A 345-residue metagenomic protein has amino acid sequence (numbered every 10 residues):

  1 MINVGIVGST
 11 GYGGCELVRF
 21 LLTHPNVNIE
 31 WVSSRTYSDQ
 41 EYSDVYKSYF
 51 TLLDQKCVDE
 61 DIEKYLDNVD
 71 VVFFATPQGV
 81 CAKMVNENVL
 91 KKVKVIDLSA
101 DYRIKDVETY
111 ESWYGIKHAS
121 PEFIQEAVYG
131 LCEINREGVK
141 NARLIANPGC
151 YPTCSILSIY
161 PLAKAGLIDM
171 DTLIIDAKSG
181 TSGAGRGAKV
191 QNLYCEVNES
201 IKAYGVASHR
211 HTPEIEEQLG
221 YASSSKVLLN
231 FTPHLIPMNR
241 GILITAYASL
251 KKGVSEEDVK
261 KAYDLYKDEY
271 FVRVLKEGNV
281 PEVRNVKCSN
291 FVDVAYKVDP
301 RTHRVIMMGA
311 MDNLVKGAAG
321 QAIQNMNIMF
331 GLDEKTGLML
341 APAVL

Functional and structural regions predicted by a protein language model:
M1-E199, Y204-V206, K297-R301, K335 (+1 more regions): N-terminal Rossmann-like NAD(P) cofactor-binding subdomain of oxidoreductases, focused on the glycine-rich
Y12, E126, T153-L157, V206-E214 (+5 more regions): Conserved active-site and cofactor/substrate-binding residues in soluble primary-metabolism enzymes
T23-N26, R136, K164-I168, H209 (+5 more regions): Generic secondary-structure signature for well-ordered alpha-helical cores
A127, V227, N290-V292: Short beta-strand or tight-loop elements that sit immediately N-terminal to catalytic metal-binding acidic residues
N192-A203, L228-T232, N239-S249: Short, flexible active-site loops
A203-A207, H234-I236, E282-K287: Short Gly/Pro-enriched turn/cap motifs at secondary-structure boundaries
S208-F231, L235-N239, L243: Oxyanion-binding "anion nests"
I244-L345: C-terminal active-site/capping subdomain that shapes the small-molecule cofactor and substrate pocket of enzyme
